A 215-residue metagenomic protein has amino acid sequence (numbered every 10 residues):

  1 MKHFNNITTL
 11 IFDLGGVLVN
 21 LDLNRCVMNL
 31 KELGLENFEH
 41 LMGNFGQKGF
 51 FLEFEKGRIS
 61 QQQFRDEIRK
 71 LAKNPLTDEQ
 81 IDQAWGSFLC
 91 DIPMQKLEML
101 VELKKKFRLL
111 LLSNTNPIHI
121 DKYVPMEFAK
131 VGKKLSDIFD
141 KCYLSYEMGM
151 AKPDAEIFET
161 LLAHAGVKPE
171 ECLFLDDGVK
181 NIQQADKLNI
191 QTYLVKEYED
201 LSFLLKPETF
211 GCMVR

Functional and structural regions predicted by a protein language model:
K2-G46, K70-L71, K187: Active-site neighborhood of HAD-like aspartate-dependent phosphohydrolases
K2-I7, P117, K122-R215: Asp-based, Mg2+/Mn2+-dependent phosphohydrolase catalytic module
I11, L112, F174-L175: Generic enzyme active-site microenvironment
D13-G16, G57, L103, L111 (+2 more regions): Generic structural signal for small/hydrophobic residues in well-ordered secondary structure, especially within
R25-M28, G49, Q63, E67 (+5 more regions): Alpha-helical elements of Rossmann-like donor-binding domains used by nucleotide-donor carbohydrate transfer enzymes
G34-N44, K73-Q83, M213-R215: Short, surface-exposed acidic
F51-D82: A metal-dependent, Asp-based hydrolase signature
D78-E127: Substrate-recognition element of Asp-dependent hydrolases with the DxDx(T/V) motif
